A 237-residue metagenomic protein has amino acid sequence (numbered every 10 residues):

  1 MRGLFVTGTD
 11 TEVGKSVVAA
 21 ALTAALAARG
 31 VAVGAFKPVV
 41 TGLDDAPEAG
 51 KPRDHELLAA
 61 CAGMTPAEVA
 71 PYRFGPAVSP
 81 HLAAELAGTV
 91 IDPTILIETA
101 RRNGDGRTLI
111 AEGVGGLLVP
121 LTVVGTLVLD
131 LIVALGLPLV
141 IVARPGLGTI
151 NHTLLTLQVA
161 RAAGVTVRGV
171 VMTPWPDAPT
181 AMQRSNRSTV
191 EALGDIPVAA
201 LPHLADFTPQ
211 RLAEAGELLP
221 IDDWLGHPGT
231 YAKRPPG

Functional and structural regions predicted by a protein language model:
G3, V17-V90, T94, T99-R102: N-terminal phosphate/diphosphate-binding loop that engages ATP/GTP or pyrophosphate donors across diverse enzyme folds
V6-T7: Hydrophobic anchor at the beta1->P-loop junction of P-loop NTPases
V13-G14: Conserved glycine(s) of the Walker
K37, V140-A143, R168-P174: Short internal beta-strands
L96, A100-V124: Switch II (G3) loop of P-loop NTPases
T122-P145: Inter-motif core of Ras-like GTPase G domains
V123-D130, L154-L157, Q183-S188: Charged helix-capping and loop-helix junction motifs
Q158-G237: C-terminal lobe/tail of nucleotide-utilizing enzymes
